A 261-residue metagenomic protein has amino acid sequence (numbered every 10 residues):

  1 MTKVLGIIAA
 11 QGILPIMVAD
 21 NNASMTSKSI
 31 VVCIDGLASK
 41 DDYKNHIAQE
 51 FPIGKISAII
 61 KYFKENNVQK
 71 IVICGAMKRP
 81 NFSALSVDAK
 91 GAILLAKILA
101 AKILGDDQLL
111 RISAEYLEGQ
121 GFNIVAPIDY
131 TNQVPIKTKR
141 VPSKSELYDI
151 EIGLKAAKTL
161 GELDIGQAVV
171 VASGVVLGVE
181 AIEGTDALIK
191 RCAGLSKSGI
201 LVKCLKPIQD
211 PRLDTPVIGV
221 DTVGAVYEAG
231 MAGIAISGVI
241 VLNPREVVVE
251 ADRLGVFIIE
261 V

Functional and structural regions predicted by a protein language model:
K3-G6, K28-V31, Q69-V72, A114 (+7 more regions): Structural motif
K3-I34: N-terminal basic/disordered segments at the start of proteins
A10-L14, M77-P80, I240: Gly/Ser/Thr-rich loops at beta-strand to alpha-helix junctions that form or flank small-molecule/cofactor-binding
P15, N22, G36, E50 (+2 more regions): Conserved mixed alpha/beta catalytic, RNA-binding, or beta-rich assembly cores of soluble enzyme, regulatory
I16-V18, D41, F82-A84, P244: Short glycine-/acidic-enriched loop or helix-start segments at secondary-structure transitions that form or flank
N21, I112, Y116, E246 (+1 more regions): Alpha-helical structural signal in soluble globular domains
I34-E65, A89-I98, A187-V261: Feature captures the catalytic cores and cofactor-binding loops of soluble hydro-lyases/lyases that act on carboxylate
I59-I128: N-terminal glycine-rich phosphate/adenylate-binding segment common to multiple enzyme folds
